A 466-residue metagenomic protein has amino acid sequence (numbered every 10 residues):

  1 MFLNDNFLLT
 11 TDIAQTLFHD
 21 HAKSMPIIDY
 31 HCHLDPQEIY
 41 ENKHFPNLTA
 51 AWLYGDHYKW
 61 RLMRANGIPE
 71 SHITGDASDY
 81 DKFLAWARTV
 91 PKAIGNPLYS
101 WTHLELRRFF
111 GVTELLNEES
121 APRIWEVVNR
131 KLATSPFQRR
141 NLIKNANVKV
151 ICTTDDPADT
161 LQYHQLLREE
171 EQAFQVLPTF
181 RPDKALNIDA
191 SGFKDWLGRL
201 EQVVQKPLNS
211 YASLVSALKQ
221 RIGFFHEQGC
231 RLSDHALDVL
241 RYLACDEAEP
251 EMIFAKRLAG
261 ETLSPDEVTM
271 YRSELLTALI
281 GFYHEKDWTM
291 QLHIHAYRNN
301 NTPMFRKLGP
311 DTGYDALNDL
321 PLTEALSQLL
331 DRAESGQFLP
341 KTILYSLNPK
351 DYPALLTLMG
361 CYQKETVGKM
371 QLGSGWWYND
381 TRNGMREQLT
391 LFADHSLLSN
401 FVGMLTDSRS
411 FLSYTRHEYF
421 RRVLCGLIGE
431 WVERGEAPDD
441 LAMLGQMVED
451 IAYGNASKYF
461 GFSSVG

Functional and structural regions predicted by a protein language model:
M1-K286, F338-P340, L344-K350, L356 (+1 more regions): Metal-cofactor-binding active-site regions of metalloenzymes
E267, G313-A316: Metal/cofactor-centered catalytic core regions of large enzymes
M290-L292: C-terminal amphipathic alpha-helical interaction region
A296, N301: Hard-cation-handling environments
F305-G313: Short glycine/proline- and charge-enriched loop/turn segments that cap or connect secondary-structure elements
D319-L326: Divalent-cation-assisted or electrostatically stabilized phosphate/pyrophosphate-binding catalytic cores
L329-S335: Short, basic/hydrophobic alpha-helical segments
